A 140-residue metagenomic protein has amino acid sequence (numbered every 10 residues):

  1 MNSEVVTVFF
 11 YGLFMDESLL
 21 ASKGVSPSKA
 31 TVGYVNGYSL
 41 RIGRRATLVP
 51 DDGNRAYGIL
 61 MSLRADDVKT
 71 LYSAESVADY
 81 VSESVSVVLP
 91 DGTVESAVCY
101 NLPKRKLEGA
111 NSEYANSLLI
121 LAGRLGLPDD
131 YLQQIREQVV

Functional and structural regions predicted by a protein language model:
N2-V140: Glycine-aromatic micro-motifs
